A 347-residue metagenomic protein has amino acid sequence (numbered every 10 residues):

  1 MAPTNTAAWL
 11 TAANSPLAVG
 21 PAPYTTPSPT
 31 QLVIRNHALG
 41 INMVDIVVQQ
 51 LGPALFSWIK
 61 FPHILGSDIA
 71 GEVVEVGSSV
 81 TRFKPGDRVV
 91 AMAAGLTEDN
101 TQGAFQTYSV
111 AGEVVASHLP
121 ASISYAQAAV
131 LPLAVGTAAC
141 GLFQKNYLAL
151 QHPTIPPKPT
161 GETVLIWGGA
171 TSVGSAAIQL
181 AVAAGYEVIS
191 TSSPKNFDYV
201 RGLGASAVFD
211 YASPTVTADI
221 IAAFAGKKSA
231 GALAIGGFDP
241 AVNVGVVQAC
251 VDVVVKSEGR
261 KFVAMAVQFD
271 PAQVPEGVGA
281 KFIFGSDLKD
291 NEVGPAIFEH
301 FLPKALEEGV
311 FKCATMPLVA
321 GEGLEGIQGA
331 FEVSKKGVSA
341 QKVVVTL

Functional and structural regions predicted by a protein language model:
A2-S28, R35-V76, T81-L347: Terminal helix/beta-alpha structural elements that buttress the NAD(P)+-binding lobe
